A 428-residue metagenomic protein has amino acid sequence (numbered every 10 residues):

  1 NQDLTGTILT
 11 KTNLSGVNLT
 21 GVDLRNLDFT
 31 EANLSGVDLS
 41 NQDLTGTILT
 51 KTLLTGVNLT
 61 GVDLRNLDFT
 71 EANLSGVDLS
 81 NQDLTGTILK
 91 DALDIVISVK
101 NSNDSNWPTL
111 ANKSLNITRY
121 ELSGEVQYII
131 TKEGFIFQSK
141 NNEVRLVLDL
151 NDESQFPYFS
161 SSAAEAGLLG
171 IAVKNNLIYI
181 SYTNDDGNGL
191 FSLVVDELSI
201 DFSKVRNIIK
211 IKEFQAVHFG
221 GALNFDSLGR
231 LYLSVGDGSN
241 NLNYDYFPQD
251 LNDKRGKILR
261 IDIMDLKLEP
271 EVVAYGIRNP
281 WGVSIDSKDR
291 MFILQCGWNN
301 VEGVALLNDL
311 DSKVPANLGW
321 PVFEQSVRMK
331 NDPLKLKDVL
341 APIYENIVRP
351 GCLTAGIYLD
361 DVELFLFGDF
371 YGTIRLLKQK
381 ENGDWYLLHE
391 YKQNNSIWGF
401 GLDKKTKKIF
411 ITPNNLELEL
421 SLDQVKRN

Functional and structural regions predicted by a protein language model:
N1-S98, I171: Tandem repeat scaffolds
V22, E31, D43-T45, V62 (+12 more regions): A general secondary-structure boundary signal
L39, I136, I258: Conserved hydrophobic/aromatic packing and binding residues within compact polymer-binding modules
I97-L242, G282-I285, D289-G297, R349-E381 (+1 more regions): Acidic, Gly/Ser/Thr-rich repeat motifs that build Ca2+-stabilized beta-propeller blades
V99-N101, V144-E153, D201-K210, L268-A274 (+2 more regions): Beta-propeller fold detector
P157-S161, A166-L168, D237-Y386: Beta-propeller domain segments
L353, D384-K404: Conserved blade-ending motifs and adjacent loop-strand segments that build the rim/top face of beta-propeller domains
